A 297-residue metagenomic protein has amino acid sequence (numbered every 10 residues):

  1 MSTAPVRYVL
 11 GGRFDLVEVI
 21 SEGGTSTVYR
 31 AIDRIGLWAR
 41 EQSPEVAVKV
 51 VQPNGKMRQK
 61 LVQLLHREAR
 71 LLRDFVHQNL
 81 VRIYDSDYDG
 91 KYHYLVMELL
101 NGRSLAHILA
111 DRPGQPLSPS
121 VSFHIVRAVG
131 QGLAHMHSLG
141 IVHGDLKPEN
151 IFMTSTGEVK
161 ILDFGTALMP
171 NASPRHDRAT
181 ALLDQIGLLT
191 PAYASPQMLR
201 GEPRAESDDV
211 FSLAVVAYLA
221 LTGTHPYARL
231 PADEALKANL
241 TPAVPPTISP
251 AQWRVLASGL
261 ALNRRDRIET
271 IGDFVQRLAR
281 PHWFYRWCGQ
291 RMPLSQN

Functional and structural regions predicted by a protein language model:
Q52-D74: AlphaC helix of the eukaryotic protein kinase fold
S86: Activation-segment/catalytic-loop signature of the eukaryotic protein kinase fold
G90-S104: Conserved short submotifs of the Hanks-type protein kinase catalytic core that shape the nucleotide-binding pocket
A106-L117: AlphaC helix of the protein kinase catalytic domain
I125-V126: Activation segment signature within eukaryotic-like protein kinase domains
Q131-I141: Protein kinase catalytic-loop region centered on the HRD/HxD motif
A192-W287: C-terminal lobe helix-coil module of Hanks-type protein kinase domains
